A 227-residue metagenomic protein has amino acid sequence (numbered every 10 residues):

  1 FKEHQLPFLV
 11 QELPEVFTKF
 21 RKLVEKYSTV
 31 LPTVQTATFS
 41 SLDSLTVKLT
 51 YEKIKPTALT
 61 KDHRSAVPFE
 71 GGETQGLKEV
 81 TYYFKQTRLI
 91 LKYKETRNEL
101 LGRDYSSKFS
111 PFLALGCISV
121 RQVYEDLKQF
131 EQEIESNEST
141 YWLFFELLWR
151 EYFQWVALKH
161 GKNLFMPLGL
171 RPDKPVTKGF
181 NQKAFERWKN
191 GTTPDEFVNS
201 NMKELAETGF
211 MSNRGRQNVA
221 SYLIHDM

Functional and structural regions predicted by a protein language model:
K2-E12: Glycine-rich, charge-decorated loop segments at or immediately adjacent to ligand/cofactor-binding or catalytic sites
V10-D173: Glycine/tryptophan-enriched, flexible segments
E99-L100, T192-T193, F210: Short helix-capping and inter-helix turn/linker motifs at the boundaries of alpha-helical repeat units
K108-F109, V123-D126, S200-N201, N218 (+1 more regions): A general alpha-helix detector
C117-V120, D195, S212-Q217: Short alpha-helical patches at coil-to-helix transitions and adjacent helical residues in well-structured domains
E138-W155, L205-M227: Structured ligand/cofactor/substrate-binding pocket environments in proteins
L164-E186, T192-T193: Alpha-helical cores of eukaryotic small-GTPase signaling modules
F185-L205: Helix-hairpin-helix/helix-loop-helix acidic hairpins
